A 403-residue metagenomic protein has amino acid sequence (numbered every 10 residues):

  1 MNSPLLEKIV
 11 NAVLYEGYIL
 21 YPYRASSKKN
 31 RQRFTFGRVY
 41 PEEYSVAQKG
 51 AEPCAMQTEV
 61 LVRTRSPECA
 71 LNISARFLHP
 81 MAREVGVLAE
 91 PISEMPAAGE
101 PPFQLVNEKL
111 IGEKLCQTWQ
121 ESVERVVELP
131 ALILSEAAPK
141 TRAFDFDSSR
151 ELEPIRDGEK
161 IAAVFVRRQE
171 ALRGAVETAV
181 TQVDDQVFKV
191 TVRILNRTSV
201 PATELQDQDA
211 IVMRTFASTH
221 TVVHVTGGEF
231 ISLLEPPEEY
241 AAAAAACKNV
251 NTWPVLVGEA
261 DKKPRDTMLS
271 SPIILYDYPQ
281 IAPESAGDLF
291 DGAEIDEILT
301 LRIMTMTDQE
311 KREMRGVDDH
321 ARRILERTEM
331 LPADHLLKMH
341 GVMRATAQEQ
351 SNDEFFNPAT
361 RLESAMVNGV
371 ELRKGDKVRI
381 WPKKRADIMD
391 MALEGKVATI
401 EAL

Functional and structural regions predicted by a protein language model:
M1, G341-E363: Intrinsically disordered, low-complexity linkers and terminal tails enriched in Pro/Gly and often acidic or mixed-charge
M1-L5, V13-L14, I19, R24 (+2 more regions): Charged, compositionally biased non-catalytic regions
M1-Y15, D288-T300: Short acidic, Pro/Gly- and aromatic-enriched capping/linker segments at domain boundaries
S3-V62: N-terminal ordered "arm"
S27-G37, H320, D390-K396: Short, polar loop/linker segments at the starts of domains and inter-domain junctions
R38, V60-V62, F77, I194 (+2 more regions): Hydrophobic side chains in beta-strands
P53-A55, T64-Q350: Extended, highly charged accessory segments
F355-L403: Basic/aromatic-rich interaction segments and small domains that mediate binding to polyanionic partners
